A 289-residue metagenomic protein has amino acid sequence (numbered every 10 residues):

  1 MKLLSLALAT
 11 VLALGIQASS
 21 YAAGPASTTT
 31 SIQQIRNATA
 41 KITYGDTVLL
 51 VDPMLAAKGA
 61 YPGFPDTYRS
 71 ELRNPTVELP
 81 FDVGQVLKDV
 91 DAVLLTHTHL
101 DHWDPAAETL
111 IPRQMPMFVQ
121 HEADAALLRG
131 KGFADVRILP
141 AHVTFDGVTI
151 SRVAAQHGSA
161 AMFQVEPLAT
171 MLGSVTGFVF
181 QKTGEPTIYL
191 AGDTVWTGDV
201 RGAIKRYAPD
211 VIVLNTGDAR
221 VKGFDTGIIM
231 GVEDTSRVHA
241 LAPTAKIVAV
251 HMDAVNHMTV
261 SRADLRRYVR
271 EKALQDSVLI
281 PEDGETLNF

Functional and structural regions predicted by a protein language model:
S5-Q17: Bacterial N-terminal signal peptides
A23-T29, I35, V119-P186, R267-F289: Metallo-beta-lactamase
P25-D82, M171-G192: Conserved beta-strand hairpin/beta-sheet module of binuclear metal-dependent hydrolase folds, prominently
T47-L95, P105-E108, A160-Q164, T197-R206: Pre-active-site segment of Zn-dependent metallo-hydrolases
V51-D52, D89-T98, F118-H121, I188-T194 (+3 more regions): Active-site neighborhood of phospho(di)ester-bond hydrolases with catalytic His/Asp-centered motifs
A56-K58, T98-W103, A125-L127, V143-T144 (+5 more regions): Active-site environment of divalent metal-dependent phosphoester hydrolases
A60-P62, F81-V143, Q156-S159: Active-site HxH/HxHxD metal-binding segment of metal-dependent hydrolases
P75, V195-D283: Cap/insert and terminal regions of metallo-dependent hydrolase folds
